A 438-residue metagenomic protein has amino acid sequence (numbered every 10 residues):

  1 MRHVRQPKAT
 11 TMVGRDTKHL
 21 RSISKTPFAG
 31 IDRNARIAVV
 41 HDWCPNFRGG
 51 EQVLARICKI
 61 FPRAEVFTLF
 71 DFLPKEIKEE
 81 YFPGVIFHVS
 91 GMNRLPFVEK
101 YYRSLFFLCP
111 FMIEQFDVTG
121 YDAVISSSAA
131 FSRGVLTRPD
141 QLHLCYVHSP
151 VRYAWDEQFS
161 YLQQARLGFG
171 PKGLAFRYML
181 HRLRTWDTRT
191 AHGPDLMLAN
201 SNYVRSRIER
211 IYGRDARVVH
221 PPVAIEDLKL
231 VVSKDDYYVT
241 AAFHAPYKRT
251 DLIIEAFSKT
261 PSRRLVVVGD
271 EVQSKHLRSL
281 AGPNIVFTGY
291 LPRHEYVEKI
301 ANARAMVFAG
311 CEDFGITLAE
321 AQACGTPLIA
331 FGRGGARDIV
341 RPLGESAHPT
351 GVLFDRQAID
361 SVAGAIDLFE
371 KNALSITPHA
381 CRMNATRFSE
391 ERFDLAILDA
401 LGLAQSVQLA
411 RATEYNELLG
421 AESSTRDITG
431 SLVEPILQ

Functional and structural regions predicted by a protein language model:
I60-R133: Active-site donor-binding segments of glycosyltransferases and PAPS-dependent sulfotransferases
F106, Q357, S375-G402, L409-S423: A charged, aromatic-enriched C-terminal amphipathic alpha-helix characteristic of glycosyltransferases across folds
Q164-M197, R205: Membrane-proximal helix-turn-helix segments that form the acceptor-binding/catalytic region of lipid-linked
K229-K248, I254-S262, V266: Conserved donor-binding/catalytic core segment of Leloir-type glycosyltransferases
K275, R337-L368: Change "using UDP/GDP/dTDP sugars" to "using nucleotide sugars
K275-V297: Nucleotide-activated donor-binding/catalytic signature segment of Leloir-type glycosyltransferases, i.e., the conserved
A301-D313, T326: Acidic donor-binding loop of glycosyltransferase active sites
V307, P327-G332, V340: Short hydrophobic beta-strand element within catalytic cores of glycosyltransferases and related nucleotide-activated
